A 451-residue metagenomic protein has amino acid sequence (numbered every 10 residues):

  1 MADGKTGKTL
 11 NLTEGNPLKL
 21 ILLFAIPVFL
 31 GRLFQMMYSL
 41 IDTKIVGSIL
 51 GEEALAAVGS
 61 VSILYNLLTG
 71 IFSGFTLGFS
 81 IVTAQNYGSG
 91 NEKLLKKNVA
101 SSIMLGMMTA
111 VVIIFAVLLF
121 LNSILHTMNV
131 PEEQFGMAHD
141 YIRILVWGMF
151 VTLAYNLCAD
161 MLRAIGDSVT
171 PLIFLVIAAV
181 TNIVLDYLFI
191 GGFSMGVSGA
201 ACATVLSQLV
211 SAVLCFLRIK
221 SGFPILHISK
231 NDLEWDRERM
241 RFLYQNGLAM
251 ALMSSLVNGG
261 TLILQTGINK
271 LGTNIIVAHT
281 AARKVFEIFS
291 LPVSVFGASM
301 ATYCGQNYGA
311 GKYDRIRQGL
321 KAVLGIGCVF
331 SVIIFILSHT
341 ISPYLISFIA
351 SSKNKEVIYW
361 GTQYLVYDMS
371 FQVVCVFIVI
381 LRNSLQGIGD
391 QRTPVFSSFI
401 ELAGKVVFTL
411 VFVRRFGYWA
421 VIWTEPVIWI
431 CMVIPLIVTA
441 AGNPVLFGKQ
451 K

Functional and structural regions predicted by a protein language model:
M1-A25, T83-G148, G192-L248, C304-S370 (+1 more regions): Short alpha-helical transmembrane segments in multi-pass integral membrane proteins
L12-I49, I63-G78, V82, M107-I114 (+4 more regions): N-terminal transmembrane alpha-helices
L23-D42, I144, Y155, A178 (+5 more regions): Transmembrane helical elements of multi-pass membrane transporters/channels
V28, R32, K44, I81 (+15 more regions): Transmembrane alpha-helix boundary and packing residues in multipass membrane permease domains and related
M37-A56, L125-E132, L188-M195, S255-I288 (+4 more regions): Helix-terminus/linker motif at the lipid-water interface of multi-pass membrane proteins
V46-N66, E132-M137, V197-S198, R239-N246 (+5 more regions): Interfacial/gating helices of multi-pass transporter permease domains
L55-F115, T152-P171, A278-S342, C375-S397: Small-residue-rich hydrophobic transmembrane alpha-helices
T76, L145-R163, P171-A179, A200-C215 (+4 more regions): Short runs within selected transmembrane alpha-helices of multi-pass transporters and secretion channels
